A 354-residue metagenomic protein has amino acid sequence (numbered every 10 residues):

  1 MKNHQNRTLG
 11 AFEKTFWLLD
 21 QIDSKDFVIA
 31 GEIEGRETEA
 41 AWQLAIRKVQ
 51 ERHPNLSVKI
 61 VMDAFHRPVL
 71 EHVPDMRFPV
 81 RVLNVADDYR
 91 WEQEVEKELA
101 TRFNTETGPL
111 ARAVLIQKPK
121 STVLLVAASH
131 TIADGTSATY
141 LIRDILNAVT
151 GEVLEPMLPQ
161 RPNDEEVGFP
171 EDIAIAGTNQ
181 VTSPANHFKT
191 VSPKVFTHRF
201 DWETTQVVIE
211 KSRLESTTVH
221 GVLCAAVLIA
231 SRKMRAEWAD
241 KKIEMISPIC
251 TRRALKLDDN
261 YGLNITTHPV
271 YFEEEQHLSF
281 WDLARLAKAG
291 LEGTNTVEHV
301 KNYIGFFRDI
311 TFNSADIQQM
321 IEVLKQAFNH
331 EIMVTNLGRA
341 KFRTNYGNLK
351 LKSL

Functional and structural regions predicted by a protein language model:
M1-H66, Y89-G108, K233-L354: Acyl-thioester-dependent acyl-group transfer interface
M1-L19, S24-A30, I132-E210: Non-catalytic, low-complexity flexible loops and terminal extensions
L19-D26, V73-P74, Q117-K118, L125 (+2 more regions): Short, flexible turn/loop "capping" segments at secondary-structure junctions
K25-I29, F78-P79, T122, S192-F196 (+1 more regions): Short amphipathic alpha-helical segments
E34-P54, V126-R143, H198-W238: Acyl activation and transfer enzymes in specialized metabolism, enriched for ANL adenylate-forming modules
Q43-A127, T131-T136, Y140-R143: Acyl-thioester-dependent condensation/acyltransferase catalytic cores
